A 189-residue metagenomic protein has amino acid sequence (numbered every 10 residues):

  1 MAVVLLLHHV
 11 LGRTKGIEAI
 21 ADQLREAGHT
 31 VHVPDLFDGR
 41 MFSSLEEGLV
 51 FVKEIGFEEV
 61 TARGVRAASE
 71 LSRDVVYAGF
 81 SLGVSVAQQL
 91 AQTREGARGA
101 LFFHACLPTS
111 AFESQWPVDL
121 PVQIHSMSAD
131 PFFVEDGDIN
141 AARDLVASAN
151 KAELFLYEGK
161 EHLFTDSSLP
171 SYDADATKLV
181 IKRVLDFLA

Functional and structural regions predicted by a protein language model:
A2-S72, T165: Serine-hydrolase catalytic machinery in alpha/beta-hydrolase-like enzymes
Y77-G79, F103: Short beta-strand immediately N-terminal to the catalytic nucleophile in serine-hydrolase-like folds
G79-G83, A87: Gly/Ala-rich beta-loop-alpha elbow adjacent to hydrolase catalytic centers
G96-C106: A conserved short beta-strand
W116-V122, N150-K151: Short, proline-enriched alpha-helix->beta-strand connector loops that line the catalytic pocket of alpha/beta-hydrolase
I124-S126, Y157: Short beta-strand/loop motif that positions the catalytic acidic residue of the alpha/beta-hydrolase fold
P131-D138: Conserved alpha/beta-hydrolase "acid-adjacent" motif
K151-A189: C-terminal catalytic histidine-bearing segment of alpha/beta-hydrolase fold enzymes
